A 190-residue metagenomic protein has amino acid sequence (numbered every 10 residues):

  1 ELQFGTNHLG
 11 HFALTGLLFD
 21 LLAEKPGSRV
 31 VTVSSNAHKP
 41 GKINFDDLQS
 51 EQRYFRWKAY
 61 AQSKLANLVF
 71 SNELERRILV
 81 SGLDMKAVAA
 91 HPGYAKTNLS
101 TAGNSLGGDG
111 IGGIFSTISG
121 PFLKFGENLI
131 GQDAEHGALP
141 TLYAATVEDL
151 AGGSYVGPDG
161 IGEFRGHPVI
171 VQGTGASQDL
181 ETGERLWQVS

Functional and structural regions predicted by a protein language model:
E1-I114, Q188: Rossmann-fold NAD(P)H-dependent dehydrogenase/reductase core
D46-Y54, D109, G120, R165-T174: Short glycine/proline- and charge-enriched loop/turn segments that cap or connect secondary-structure elements
Y54-K58, F125-N128, G173-S177: Short coil/turn segments at secondary-structure junctions
S63, T117-I170, L180-E184: C-terminal helical subdomain
T174-S190: C-terminal amphipathic/interface module of NAD(P)-dependent oxidoreductases and related NAD-binding regulators
